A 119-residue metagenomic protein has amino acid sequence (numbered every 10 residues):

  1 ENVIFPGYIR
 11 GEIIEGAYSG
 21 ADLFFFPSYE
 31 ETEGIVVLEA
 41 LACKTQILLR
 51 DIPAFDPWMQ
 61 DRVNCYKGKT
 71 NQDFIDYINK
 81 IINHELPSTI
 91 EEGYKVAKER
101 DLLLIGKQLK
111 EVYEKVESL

Functional and structural regions predicted by a protein language model:
E1-I9: Nucleotide-activated donor-binding/catalytic signature segment of Leloir-type glycosyltransferases, i.e., the conserved
Y8-I9, G16-A21: Short alpha-helical donor nucleotide-sugar binding micro-motif in glycosyltransferases
E15, E33, L38-A42, P53-P57: Short alpha-helical segment that forms part of, or immediately flanks, the ligand-binding pocket in carbohydrate-active
Y29: Aromatic "clamp/platform" in nucleotide-sugar-dependent glycosyltransferases that forms part of the donor/acceptor
Q46-L49: Short hydrophobic beta-strand element within catalytic cores of glycosyltransferases and related nucleotide-activated
M59-Q72, N79-E85: Conserved acidic donor-binding segment of nucleotide-sugar-dependent glycosyltransferases
P87-K115: A charged, aromatic-enriched C-terminal amphipathic alpha-helix characteristic of glycosyltransferases across folds
